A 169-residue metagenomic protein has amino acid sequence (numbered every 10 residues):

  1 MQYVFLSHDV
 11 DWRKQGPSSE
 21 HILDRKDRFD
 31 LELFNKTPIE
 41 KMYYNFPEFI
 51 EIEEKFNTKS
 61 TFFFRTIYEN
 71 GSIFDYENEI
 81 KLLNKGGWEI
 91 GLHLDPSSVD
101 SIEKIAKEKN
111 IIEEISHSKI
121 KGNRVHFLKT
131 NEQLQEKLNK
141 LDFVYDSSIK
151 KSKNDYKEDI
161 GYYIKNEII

Functional and structural regions predicted by a protein language model:
M1-L82: Active-site beta->alpha N-cap acidic-glycine motif
Q2-V4, F56-S60, K85-I90, H117-K121 (+1 more regions): Short, well-ordered coil/turn segments that N-cap beta-strands
F5, E113-I169: Active-site-adjacent pocket scaffolds in enzyme catalytic domains
L33-N35, E89-L92, K150-K153: Short, surface-exposed, polar/charged, turn-prone segments marking secondary-structure boundaries
T37-Y44, F63-Y76, P96-I105, R124-Q133 (+1 more regions): Acidic-and-aromatic substrate-binding clefts and catalytic sites of carbohydrate-active enzymes
E48-E51, N78-K85, K107-E114, Q133-K140: Alpha-helical scaffolding segments of alpha/beta enzyme cores, especially the outer helices of TIM-barrel or partial
S72-I73, L82, D95-E114, D159-I169: Alpha-helical scaffold elements lining the catalytic groove of polysaccharide deacetylases
